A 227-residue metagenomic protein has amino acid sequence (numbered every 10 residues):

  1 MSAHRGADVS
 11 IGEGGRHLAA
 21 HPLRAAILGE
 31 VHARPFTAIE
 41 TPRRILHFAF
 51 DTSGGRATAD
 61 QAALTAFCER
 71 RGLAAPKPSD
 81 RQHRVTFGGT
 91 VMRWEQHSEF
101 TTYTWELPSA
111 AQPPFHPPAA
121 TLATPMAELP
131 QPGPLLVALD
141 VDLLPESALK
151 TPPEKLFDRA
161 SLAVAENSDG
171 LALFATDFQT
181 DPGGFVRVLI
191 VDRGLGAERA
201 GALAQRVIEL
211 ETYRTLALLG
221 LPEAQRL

Functional and structural regions predicted by a protein language model:
M1, R226-L227: Intrinsic structural disorder
M1-L135: N-terminal pre-transmembrane cytosolic regions of membrane proteins
R93-R226: Extended alpha-helical interaction modules
